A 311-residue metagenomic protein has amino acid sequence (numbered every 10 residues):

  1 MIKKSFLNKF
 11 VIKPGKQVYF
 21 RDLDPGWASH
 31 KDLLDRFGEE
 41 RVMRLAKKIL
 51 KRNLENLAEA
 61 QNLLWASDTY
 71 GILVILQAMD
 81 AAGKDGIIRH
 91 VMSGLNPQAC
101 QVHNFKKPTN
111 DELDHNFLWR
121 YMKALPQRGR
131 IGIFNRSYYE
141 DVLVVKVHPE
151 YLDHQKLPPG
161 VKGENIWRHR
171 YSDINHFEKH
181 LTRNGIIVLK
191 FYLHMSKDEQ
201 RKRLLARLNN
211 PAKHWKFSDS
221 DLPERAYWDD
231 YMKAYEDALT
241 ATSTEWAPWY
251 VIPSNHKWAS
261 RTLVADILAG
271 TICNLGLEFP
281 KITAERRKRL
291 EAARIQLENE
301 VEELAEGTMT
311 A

Functional and structural regions predicted by a protein language model:
M1-A311: Flexible, compositionally biased loop and terminal segments
